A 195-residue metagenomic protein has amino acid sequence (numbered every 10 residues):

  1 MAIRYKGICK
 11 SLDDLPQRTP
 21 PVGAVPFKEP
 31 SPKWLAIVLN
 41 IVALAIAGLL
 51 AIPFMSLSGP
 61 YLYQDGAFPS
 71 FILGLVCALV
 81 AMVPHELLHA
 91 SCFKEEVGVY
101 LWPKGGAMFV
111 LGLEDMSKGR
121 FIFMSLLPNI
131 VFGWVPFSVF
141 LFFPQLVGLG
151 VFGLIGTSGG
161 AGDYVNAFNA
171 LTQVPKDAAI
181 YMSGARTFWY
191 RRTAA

Functional and structural regions predicted by a protein language model:
A2-G59, A107-T193: Metalloprotease/metallohydrolase-associated module, dominated by Zn2+-dependent proteases
D65-M82, K118-F121: Short pre-active-site segment immediately N-terminal to the catalytic Zn-binding motif
A78-V83, Y100-F109: Hydrophobic, membrane-facing alpha-helical anchors
A81-K94, P128: Active-site recognition of the HExxH zinc-binding catalytic motif
L88-E96, V135, A170: Active-site-flanking alpha-helical
K94-G105, V174: Cytosolic-biased juxtamembrane loops and peripheral soluble domains of multi-pass membrane proteins
